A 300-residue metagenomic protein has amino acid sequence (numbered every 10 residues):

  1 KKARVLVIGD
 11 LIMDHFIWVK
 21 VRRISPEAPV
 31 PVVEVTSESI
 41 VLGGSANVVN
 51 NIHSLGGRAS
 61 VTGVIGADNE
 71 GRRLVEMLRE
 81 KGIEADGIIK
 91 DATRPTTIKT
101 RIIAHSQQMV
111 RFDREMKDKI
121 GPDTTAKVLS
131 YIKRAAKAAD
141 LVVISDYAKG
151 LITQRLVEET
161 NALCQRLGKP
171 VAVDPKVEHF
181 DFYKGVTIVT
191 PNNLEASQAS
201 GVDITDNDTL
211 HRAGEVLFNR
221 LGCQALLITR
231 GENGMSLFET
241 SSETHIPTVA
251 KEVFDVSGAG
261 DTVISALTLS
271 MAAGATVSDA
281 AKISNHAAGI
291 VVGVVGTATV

Functional and structural regions predicted by a protein language model:
K1-R22: Positively charged, low-complexity intrinsically disordered leader regions
L6, S60-V64, G87, L141-V143 (+1 more regions): A structural signal for isolated positions on well-ordered beta-strands in alpha/beta enzyme cores
G9, G63-G66, P175, R230: Short beta-strand/turn micro-motifs composed of small residues that flank or help shape donor/cofactor-binding pockets
L11, Y147, T262: Active-site metal-binding loops of divalent metal-dependent hydrolases
R22-I24, A28-V32, I98, I102-D118 (+3 more regions): Conserved beta-alpha-beta core of the PfkB/ribokinase-like small-molecule kinase fold
P26, V30-I98: Substrate-binding N-lobe of the ribokinase-like
H53-S60, K137-V143, R166, L221: Short, surface-exposed connector motifs at secondary-structure boundaries
K119, A138, Q154-G185, S197 (+2 more regions): Conserved phosphate-binding/catalytic region of the ribokinase-like
